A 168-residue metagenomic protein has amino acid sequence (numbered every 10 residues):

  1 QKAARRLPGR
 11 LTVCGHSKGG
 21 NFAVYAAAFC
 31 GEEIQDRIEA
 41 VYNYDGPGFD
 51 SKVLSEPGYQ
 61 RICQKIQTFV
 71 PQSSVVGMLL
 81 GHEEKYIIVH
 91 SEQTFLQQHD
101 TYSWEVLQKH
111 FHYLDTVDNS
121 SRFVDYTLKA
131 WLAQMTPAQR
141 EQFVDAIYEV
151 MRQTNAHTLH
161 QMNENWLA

Functional and structural regions predicted by a protein language model:
Q1-L11, G31-A168: Alpha/beta hydrolase fold serine-hydrolase catalytic domain that processes acyl esters and thioesters
C14-G19, A23: Gly/Ala-rich beta-loop-alpha elbow adjacent to hydrolase catalytic centers
A23-E32: Short glycine-enriched nucleophile-adjacent loop and the immediately C-terminal alpha-helix near the catalytic center
